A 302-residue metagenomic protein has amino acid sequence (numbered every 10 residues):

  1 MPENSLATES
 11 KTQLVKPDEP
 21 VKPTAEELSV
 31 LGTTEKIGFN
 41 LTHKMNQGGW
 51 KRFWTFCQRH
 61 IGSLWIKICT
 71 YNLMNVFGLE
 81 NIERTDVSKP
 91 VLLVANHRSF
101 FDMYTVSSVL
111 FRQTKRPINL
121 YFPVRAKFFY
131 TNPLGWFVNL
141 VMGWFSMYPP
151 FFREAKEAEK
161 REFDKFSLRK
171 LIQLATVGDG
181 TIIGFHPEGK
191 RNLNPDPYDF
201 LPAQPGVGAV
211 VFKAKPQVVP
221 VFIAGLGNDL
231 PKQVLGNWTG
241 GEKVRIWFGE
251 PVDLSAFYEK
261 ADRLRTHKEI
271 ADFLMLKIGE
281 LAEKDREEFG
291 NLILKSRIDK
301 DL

Functional and structural regions predicted by a protein language model:
M1-L92, R98-T105, K115-A155, L294-L302: Membrane-proximal helical "anchor" segments flanking the first transmembrane region of inner-membrane enzymes
E3, E9, E19, E26-E27 (+10 more regions): Glutamate identity and glutamate-enriched acidic tracts
L73-R265: Soluble catalytic domains of membrane acyltransferases
R265, E269-D299: Charged, glycine-interspersed solvent-exposed loop segments at helix/strand-loop junctions that cap or gate access
